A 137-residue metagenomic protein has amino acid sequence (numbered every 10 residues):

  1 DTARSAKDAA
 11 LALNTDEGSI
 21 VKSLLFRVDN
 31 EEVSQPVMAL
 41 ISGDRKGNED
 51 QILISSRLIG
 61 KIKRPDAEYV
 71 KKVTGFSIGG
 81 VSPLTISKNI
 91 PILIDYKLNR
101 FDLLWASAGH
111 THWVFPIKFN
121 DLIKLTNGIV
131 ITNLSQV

Functional and structural regions predicted by a protein language model:
D1-V137: Extended, low-hydrophobicity, polar/charged segments
